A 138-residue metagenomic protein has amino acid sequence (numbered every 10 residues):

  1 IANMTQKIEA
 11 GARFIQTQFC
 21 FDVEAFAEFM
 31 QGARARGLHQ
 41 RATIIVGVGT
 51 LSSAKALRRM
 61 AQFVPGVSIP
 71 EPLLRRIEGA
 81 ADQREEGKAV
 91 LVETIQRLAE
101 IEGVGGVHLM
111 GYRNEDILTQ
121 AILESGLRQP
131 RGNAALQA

Functional and structural regions predicted by a protein language model:
I1, C20-A27, A81-V92: Non-membrane alpha-helical structural segments and their capping/turn regions in soluble enzymes
I1-Q18: Internal active-site segments that recognize and position negatively charged phosphoryl groups and nucleotide moieties
M4-I8, A33, L98: Generic structural signal for hydrophobic
K7, G11, V46, V107: Conserved, mostly hydrophobic/aromatic
A10, I101-E102: Structural motif
R13-V23, G106-G111: Catalytic beta/alpha-barrel core
F19-R36, N114-E124: Active-site-adjacent beta->alpha loops and helix N-cap segments on the catalytic face of soluble alpha/beta enzymes
G37-Q96, R113, E124-A138: Active-site pocket-lining/capping segments in soluble small-molecule metabolic enzymes
